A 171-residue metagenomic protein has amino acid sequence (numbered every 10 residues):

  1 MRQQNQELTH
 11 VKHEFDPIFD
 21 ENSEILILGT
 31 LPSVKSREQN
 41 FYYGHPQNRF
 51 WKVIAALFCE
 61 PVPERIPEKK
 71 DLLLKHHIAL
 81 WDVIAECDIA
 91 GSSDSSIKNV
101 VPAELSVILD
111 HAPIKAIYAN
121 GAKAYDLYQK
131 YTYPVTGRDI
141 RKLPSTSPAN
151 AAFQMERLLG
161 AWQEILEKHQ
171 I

Functional and structural regions predicted by a protein language model:
M1-E24, P46, S93-S106, Q129-I171: C-terminal capping/extension of enzyme domains
E24-T30: Short, hydrophobic/glycine-enriched beta-strand segments
T30, V83-A85, S145: Short loop/turn segments at strand-loop or loop-helix junctions that form parts of catalytic or ligand-binding pockets
K35-S96: Short, surface-exposed acidic-centric catalytic microdomains
K52, A56, D71, K75 (+3 more regions): Replace "anionic and nucleotidyl ligands
K75-K123: Internal catalytic-core helix/loop-beta-alpha segment that presents or stabilizes conserved functional determinants
A124-Y128: Short, well-ordered alpha-helical microsegments
